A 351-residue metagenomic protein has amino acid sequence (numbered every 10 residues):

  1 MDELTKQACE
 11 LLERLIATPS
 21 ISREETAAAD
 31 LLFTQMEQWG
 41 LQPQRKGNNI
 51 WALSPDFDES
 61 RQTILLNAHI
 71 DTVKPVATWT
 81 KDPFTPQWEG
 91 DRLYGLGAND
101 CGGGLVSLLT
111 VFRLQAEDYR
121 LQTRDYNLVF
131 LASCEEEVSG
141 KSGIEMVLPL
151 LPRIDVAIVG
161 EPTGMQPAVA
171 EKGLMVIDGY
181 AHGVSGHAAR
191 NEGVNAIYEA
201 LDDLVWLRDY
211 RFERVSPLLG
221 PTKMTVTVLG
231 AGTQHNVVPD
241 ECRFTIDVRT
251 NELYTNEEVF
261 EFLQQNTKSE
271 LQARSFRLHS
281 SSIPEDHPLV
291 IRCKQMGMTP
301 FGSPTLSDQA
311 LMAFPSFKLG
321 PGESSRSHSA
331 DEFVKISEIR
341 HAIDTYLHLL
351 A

Functional and structural regions predicted by a protein language model:
M1-P75, E241-T245, V259-F262, I336-L347: N-terminal helical capping/dimerization or prosegment-like subdomains of hydrolases acting on amide or phosphate bonds
E3, P167-V169, V176-A351: Metal-dependent amide/peptide-bond hydrolase catalytic core, centered on the "pita-bread" metallohydrolase fold
L32, G104-Q115, V147, A200-D203 (+2 more regions): Buried hydrophobic packing segments
P43, P86-W88, V226-L229: A structural signal for short hydrophobic beta-strand segments in well-ordered beta-sheet cores
T63-V129: Active-site metal-coordination/substrate-binding segment of hydrolases, especially metallo-dependent peptidases
I64-L66, L131, I158, F317-L319: Hydrophobic/aromatic beta-strand patches that form the interior of the parallel beta-sheet core in alpha/beta enzyme
G102-V176, Y180: Acidic/histidine-rich catalytic neighborhood of metal-dependent amide-processing enzymes
